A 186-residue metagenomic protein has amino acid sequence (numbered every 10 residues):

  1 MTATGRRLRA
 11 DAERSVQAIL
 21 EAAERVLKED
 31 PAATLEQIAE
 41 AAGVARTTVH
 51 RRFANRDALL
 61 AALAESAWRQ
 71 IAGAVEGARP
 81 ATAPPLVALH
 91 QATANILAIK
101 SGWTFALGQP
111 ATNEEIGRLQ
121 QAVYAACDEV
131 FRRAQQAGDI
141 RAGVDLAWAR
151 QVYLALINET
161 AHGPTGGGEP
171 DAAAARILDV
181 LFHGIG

Functional and structural regions predicted by a protein language model:
M1-A3, Q91, Q121, A125 (+3 more regions): C-terminal peripheral helix-coil segments that are non-catalytic and often amphipathic
M1-E29, A33-A41, A58: Basic, helix-initiating cap at the start of DNA-binding domains
A12, A64, W68, I116-Y124: Amphipathic, non-transmembrane alpha-helical scaffold segments
A18, Q37, A58, V87-Q91 (+5 more regions): Amphipathic alpha-helical interaction segments
G43-F53: Short hydrophobic/aromatic patch on the recognition helix
F53, L60-A67: Alpha-helical DNA-contacting segments of helix-turn-helix folds
A62, G73-S101, T112-E115: Hydrophobic alpha-helical connector segments
V87, E115-L119, Q136-V152, G168-A173: All-alpha amphipathic helical-bundle segments outside canonical DNA-binding/catalytic cores that form hydrophobic
